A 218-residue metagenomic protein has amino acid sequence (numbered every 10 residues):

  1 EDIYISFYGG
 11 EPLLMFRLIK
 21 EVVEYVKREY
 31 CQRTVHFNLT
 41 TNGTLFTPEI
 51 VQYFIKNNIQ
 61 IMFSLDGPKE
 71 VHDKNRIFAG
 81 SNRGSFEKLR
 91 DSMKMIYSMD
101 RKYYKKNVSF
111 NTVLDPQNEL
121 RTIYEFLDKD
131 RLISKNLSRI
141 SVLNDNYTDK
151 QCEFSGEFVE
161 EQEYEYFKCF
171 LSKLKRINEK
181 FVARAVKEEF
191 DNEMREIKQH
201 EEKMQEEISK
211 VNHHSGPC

Functional and structural regions predicted by a protein language model:
E1, R28-R33, M99-Y103: Secondary-structure transition/capping motifs at alpha-helix termini and the adjoining loop/turn into the next element
D2-P12: Active-site groove signature of glycoside hydrolases
I3-I5, F37-L39, I61-F63, K106-T112 (+1 more regions): Hydrophobic faces of well-ordered beta-strands that scaffold small-molecule active sites in alpha/beta enzyme cores
P12-K74, F78-K88, M95, T112-T122 (+1 more regions): Canonical radical SAM enzyme core domain
E70, K74-R90, K94, S98-P217: Radical SAM enzyme [4Fe-4S]-AdoMet core and its adjacent flexible, acidic and glycine-rich loops/tails across
